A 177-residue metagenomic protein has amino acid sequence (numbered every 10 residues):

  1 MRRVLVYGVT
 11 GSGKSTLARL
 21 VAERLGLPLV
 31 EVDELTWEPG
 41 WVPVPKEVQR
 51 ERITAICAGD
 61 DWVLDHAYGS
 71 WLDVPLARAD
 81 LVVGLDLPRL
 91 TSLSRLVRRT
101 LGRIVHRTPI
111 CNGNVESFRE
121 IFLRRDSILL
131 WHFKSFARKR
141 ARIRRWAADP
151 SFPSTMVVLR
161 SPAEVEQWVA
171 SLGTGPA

Functional and structural regions predicted by a protein language model:
V6: Hydrophobic anchor at the beta1->P-loop junction of P-loop NTPases
T10: The conserved Walker
K14: Conserved lysine of the Walker
L17: Hydrophobic positions on the alpha1 helix immediately C-terminal to the Walker A/P-loop
L20: Active-site signature of alpha/beta-hydrolase-fold catalytic machinery across serine- and Asp/Cys-nucleophile hydrolases
R24, L130-A177: NTP-dependent small-molecule kinase module
P28-L87: Conserved nucleotide-sensing/catalytic segment adjacent to the nucleotide-binding pocket in NTP-handling enzymes
L87-K139: A glycine- and Lys/Arg-enriched "phosphate-lid" helix/loop adjacent to the NTP-binding pocket of small-molecule kinases
